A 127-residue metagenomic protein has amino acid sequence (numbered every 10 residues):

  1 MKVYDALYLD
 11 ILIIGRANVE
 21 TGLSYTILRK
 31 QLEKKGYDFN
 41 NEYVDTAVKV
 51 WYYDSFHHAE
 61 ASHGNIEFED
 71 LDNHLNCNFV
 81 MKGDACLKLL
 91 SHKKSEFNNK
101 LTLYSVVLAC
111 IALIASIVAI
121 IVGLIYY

Functional and structural regions predicted by a protein language model:
K2-G36, Y43: Short amphipathic alpha-helical interface segments
V3, L7, S24, W51 (+3 more regions): Intrinsically disordered, low-complexity N-terminal regions enriched in serine/proline/glycine with scattered basic
Y4, L9, V44, Y53 (+2 more regions): Intrinsic disorder/low-complexity signal
Y37-Y53: Short amphipathic alpha-helical interaction segments
F56, E60-Y127: Membrane-aqueous junction of the first/signal-anchor transmembrane helix in small integral membrane proteins
